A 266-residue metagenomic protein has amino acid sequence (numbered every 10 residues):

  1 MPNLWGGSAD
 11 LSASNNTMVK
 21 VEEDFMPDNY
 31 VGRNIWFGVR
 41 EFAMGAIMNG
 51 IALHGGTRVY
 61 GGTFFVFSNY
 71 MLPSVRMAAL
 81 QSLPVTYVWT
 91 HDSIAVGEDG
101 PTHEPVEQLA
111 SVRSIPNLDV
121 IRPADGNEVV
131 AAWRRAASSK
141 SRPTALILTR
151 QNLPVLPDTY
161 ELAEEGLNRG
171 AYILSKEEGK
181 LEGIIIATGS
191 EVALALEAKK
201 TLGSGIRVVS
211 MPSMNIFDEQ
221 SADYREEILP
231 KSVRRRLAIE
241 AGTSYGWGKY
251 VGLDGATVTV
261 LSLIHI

Functional and structural regions predicted by a protein language model:
M1-I147, N152-P154, S221, I228: Thiamine diphosphate
G6, I264-I266: Polar low-complexity intrinsically disordered regions
V96-T102, S138-I264: Thiamine diphosphate
